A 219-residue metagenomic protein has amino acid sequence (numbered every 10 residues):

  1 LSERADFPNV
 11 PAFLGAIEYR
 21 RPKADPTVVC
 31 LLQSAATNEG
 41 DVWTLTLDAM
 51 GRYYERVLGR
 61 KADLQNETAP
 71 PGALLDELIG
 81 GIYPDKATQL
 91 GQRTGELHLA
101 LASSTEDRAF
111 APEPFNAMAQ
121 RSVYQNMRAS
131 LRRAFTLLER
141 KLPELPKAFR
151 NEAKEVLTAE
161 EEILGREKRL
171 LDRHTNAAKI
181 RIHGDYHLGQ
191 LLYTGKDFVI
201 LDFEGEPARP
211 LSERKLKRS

Functional and structural regions predicted by a protein language model:
L1-P143, L188, T194-S219: Conserved ATP-binding subdomain of kinase catalytic cores across diverse folds
V29, I180-I182: Hydrophobic core residues within well-ordered beta-strands of beta-rich domains
A134-I180: An alpha-helical support segment within catalytic cores of ATP-dependent transferases
I182-G189: Canonical protein kinase catalytic loop motif
